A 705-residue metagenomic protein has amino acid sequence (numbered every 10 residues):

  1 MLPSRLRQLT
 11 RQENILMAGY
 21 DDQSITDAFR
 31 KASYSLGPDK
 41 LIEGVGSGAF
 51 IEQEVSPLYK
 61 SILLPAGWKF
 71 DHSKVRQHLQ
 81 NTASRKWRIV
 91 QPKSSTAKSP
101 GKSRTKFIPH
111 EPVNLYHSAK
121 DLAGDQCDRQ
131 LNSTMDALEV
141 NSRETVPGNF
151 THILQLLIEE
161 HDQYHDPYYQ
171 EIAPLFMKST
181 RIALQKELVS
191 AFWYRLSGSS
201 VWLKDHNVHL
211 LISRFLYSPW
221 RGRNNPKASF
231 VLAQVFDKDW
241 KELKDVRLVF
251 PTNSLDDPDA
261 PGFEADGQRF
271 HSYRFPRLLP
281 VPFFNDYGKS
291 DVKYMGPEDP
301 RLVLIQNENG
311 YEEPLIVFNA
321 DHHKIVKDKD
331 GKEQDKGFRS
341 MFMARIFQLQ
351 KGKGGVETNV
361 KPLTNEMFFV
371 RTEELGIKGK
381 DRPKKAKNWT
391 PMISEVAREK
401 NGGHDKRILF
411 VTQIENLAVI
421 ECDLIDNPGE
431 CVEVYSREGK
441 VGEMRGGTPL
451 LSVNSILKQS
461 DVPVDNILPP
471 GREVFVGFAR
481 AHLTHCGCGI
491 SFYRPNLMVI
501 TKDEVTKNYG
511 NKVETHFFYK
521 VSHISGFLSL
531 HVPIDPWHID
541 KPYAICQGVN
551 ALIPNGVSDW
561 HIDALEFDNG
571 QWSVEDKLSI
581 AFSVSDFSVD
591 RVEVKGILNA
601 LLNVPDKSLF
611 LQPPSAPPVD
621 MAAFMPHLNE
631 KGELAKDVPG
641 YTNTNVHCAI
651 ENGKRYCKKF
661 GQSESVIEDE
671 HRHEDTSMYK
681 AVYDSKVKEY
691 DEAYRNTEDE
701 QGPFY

Functional and structural regions predicted by a protein language model:
M1-P3: Fungal secretory targeting signals
R5-Y694, E698-Y705: Beta-propeller domains
